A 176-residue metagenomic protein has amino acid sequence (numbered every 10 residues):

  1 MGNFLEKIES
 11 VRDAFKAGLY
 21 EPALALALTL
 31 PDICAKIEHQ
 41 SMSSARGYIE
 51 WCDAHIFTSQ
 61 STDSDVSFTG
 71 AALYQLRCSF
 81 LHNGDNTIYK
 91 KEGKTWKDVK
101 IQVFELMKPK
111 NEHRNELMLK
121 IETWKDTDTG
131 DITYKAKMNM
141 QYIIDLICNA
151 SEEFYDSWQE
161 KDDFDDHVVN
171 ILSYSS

Functional and structural regions predicted by a protein language model:
M1-E21: Charged alpha-helical initiation segments
F4, A23, G70-L73: Hydrophobic packing residues in well-ordered alpha-helices of helical domains and bundles
K7-S10, L26, L76: Short, hydrophobic/aromatic alpha-helical segments in well-folded domains
A14-P22, Q40, D65-T69: Conserved aromatic-histidine-acidic binding/catalytic patches
Y20-S61: Short, contiguous, well-structured surface segments enriched in hydrophobic/aromatic residues
F57-D162: Long, charged low-complexity segments
